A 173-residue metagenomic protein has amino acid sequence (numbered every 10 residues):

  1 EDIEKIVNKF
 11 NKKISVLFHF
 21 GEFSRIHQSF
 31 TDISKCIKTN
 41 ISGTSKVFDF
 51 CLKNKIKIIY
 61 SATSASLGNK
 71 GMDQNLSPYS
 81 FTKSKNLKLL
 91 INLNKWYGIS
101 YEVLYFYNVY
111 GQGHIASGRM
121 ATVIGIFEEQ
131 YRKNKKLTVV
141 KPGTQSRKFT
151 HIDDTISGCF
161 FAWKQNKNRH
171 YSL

Functional and structural regions predicted by a protein language model:
E1-Y107, D153: N-terminal Rossmann-like NAD(P)+-binding domain of SDR-like oxidoreductases, especially those catalyzing
V16, T122-I126: Generic alpha-helical secondary structure signal
S29, C51, N94-W96, Q130-R132 (+2 more regions): Generic structural signal for beta-strand residues in well-ordered domains
I33-C36, K55, Q74, N92-N94 (+5 more regions): Generic secondary-structure boundary signal with a strong preference for alpha-helix termini
Y60, A116, T138-K141, H170-S172: Short, hydrophobic secondary-structure boundary micro-motifs
L76-Y79, Y107-A121, K141-D153: Glycine-rich "substrate-gating" loop/helix at the edge of Rossmann-like oxidoreductase active sites
V109, G125-T138, F149-S172: Alpha-helical substrate-binding/gating segment
